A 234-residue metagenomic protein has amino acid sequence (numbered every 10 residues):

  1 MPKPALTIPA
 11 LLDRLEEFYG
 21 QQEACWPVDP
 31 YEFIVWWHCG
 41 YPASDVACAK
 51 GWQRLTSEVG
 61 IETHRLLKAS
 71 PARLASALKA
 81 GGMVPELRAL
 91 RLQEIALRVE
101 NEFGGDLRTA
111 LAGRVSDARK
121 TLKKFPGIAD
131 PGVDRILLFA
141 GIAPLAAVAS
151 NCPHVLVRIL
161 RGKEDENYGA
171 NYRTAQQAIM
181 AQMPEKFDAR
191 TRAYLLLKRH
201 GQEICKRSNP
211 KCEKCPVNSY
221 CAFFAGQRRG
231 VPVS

Functional and structural regions predicted by a protein language model:
K3-P9, D13-V233: Catalytic cores of DNA base-excision repair glycosylases
